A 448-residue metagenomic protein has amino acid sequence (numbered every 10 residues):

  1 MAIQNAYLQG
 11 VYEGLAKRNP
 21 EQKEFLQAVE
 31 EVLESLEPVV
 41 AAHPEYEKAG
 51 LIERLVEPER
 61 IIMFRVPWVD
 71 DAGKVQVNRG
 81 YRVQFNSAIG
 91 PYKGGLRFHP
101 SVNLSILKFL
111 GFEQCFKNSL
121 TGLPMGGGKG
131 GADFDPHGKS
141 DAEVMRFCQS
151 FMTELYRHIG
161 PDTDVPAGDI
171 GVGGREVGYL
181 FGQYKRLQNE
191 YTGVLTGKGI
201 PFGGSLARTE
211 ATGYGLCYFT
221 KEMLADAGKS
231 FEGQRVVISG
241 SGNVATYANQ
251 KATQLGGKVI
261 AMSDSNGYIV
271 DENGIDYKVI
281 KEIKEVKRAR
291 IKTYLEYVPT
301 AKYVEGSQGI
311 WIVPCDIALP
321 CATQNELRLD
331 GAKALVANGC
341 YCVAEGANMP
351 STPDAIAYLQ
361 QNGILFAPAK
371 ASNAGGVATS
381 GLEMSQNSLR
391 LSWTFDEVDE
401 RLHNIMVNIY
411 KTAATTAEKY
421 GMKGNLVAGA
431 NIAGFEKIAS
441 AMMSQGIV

Functional and structural regions predicted by a protein language model:
M1-L206, K437-G446: N-terminal ligand-binding/catalytic initiation module
A2-A28, M223-L224, V336-V448: Adenosine-phosphate binding glycine-rich loop
Y12, E30, L104, K108-F112 (+14 more regions): Predominant activation on well-ordered alpha-helical scaffold segments within soluble catalytic domains
G73, D169-I170, S205-T212, V237-S241 (+3 more regions): Active-site nucleophile and cofactor-binding loops and adjacent substrate-binding regions of central metabolic enzymes
K139, G204-A207, A211, S239 (+6 more regions): Alpha-helix capping and helix-loop boundary segments enriched in small/acidic/polar residues
T163-A167, E190-L195, I238, A261-D264 (+5 more regions): General beta-strand structural signal in soluble alpha/beta enzymes
T196-G199, G204-P314: Glycine-rich phosphate/diphosphate-binding loop of Rossmann-like nucleotide-binding domains
G267-F366, A371: Rossmann-like adenosine-cofactor binding region
